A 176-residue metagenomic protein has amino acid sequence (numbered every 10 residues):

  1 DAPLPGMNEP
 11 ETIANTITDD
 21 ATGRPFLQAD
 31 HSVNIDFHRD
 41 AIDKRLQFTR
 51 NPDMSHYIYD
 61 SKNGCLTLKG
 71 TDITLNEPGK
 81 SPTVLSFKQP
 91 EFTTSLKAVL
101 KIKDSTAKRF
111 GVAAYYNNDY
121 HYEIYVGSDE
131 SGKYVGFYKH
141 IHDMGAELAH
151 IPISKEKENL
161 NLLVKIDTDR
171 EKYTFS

Functional and structural regions predicted by a protein language model:
D1-S176: Extracellular glycan-recognition regions
